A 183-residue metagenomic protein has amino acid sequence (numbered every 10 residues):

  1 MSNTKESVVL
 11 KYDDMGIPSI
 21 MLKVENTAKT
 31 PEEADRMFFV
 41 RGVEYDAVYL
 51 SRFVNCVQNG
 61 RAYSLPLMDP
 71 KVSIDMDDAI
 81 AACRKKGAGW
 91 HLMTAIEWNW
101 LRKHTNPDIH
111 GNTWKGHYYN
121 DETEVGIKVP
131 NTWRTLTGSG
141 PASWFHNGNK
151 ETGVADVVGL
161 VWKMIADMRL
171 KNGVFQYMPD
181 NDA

Functional and structural regions predicted by a protein language model:
M1-M37: N-terminal module-boundary/linker segments of secreted carbohydrate-active enzymes
Y12-M15, I20-T27, V43, S51-F53 (+2 more regions): Structured loops at beta-to-helix junctions and adjacent beta-edge loops in soluble globular domains
D14-M15, D121-E122, N181: Short linear motifs in intrinsically disordered/low-complexity regions
M21, L101, W162-M164: Bulky hydrophobic/aromatic packing residues
A34-V157: Short aromatic-cysteine micro-motif
V161-A183: Surface-exposed recognition segments
